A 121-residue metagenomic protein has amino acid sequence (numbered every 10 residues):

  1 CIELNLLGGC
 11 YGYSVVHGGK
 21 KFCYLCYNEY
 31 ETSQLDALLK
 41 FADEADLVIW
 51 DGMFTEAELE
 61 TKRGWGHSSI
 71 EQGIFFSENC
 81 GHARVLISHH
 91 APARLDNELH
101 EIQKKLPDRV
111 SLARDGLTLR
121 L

Functional and structural regions predicted by a protein language model:
C1-N5, K21-N28: Active-site-proximal beta-strand elements of phosphoester/diester hydrolases
I2, S14, S68: Residues in well-ordered beta-strands of folded domains
E3, V16, H89-H90: Conserved residues at beta->alpha junctions
L4, D115, L121: Active-site donor-binding loop signature of nucleotide-sugar glycosyltransferases
L7-G9: Short acidic/glycine-enriched loop/turn segments that link adjacent beta-strands
Y11-V15, L119: Short beta-strand scaffold segments in enzyme catalytic cores
H17-F22, L121: Beta-strand-turn-beta hairpins that frame and shape the catalytic cleft of phosphate-ester-processing enzymes
K21, E29-L117: Cap/insert and terminal regions of metallo-dependent hydrolase folds
